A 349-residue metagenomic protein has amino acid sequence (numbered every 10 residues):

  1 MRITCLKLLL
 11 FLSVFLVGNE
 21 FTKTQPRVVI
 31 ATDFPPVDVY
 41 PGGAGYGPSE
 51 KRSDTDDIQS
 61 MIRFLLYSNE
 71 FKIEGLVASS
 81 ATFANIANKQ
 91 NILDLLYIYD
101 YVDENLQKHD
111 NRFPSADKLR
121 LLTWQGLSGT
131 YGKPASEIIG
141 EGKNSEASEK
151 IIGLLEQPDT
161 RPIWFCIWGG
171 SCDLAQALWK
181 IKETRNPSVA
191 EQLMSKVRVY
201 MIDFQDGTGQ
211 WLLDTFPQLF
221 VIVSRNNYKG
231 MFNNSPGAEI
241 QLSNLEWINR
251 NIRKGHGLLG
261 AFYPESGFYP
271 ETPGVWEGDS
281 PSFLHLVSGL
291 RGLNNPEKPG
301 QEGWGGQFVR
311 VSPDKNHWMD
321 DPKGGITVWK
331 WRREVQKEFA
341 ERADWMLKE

Functional and structural regions predicted by a protein language model:
M1-Q25: Bacterial Sec-dependent N-terminal signal peptides
K23-E349: N-terminal acidic, glycine/proline-rich low-complexity segments
